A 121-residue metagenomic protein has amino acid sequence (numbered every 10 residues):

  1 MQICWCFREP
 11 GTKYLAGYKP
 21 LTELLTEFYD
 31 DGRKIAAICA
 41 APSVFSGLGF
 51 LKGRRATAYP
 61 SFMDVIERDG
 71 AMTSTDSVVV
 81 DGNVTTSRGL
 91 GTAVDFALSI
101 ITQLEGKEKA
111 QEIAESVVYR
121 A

Functional and structural regions predicted by a protein language model:
M1-A121: Active-site-adjacent pocket-lining segments in enzyme domains
